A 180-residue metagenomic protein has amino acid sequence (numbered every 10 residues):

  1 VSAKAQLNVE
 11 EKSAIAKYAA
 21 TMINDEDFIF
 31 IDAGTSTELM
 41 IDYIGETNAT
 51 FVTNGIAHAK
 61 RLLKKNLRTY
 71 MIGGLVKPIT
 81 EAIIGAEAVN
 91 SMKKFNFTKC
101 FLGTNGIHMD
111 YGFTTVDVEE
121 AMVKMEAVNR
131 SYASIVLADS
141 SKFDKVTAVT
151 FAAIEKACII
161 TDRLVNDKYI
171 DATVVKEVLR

Functional and structural regions predicted by a protein language model:
V1-A3, Y18-N24, N48-I56, I83-S91 (+1 more regions): Phosphate-binding glycine-rich loops and adjacent basic patches that engage nucleotide phosphates, nucleic-acid
V1-A33, I41, G45-T50, L62-L67: HTH-adjacent hinge/linker in prokaryotic transcriptional regulators
V9-E11, V52-T53, A148-F151: An N-terminal domain-start capping segment
F28, T50-F51, K99, C158: A residue-level structural signature of the nucleotidyltransferase/glycosyltransferase Rossmann-like core
S36: Residue-level recognition of oxygen-bearing side chains
A57-R180: Conserved phosphate- and dinucleotide-binding cores of soluble alpha/beta proteins, encompassing both enzyme active
